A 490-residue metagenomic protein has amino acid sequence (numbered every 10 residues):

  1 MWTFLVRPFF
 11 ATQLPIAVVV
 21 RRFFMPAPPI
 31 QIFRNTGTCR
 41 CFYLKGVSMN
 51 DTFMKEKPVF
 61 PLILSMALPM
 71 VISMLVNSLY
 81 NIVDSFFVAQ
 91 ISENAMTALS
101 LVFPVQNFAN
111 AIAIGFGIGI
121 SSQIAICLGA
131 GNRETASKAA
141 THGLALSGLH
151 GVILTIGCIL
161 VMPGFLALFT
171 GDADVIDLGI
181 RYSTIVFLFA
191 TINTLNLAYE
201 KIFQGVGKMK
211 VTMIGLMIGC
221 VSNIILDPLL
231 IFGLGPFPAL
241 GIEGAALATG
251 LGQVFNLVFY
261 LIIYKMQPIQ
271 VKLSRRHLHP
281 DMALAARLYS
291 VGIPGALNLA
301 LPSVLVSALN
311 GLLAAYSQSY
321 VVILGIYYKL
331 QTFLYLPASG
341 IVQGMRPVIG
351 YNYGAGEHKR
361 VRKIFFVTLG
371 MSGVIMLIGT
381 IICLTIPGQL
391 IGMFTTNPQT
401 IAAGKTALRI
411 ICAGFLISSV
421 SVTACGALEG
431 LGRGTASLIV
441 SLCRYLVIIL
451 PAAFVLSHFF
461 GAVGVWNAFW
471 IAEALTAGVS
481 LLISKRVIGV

Functional and structural regions predicted by a protein language model:
F23, A27-A67, I124-T191, F237-I293 (+2 more regions): Short alpha-helical transmembrane segments in multi-pass integral membrane proteins
E56, F60-L79, V83, V105-I112 (+6 more regions): Residue-level signal for short hydrophobic patches within transmembrane helices of multi-pass membrane transporters
S65-D84, I185, G219, G252-N256 (+4 more regions): Transmembrane helical elements of multi-pass membrane transporters/channels
L75, L79-T97, L166-A173, L229-L240 (+4 more regions): Helix-terminus/linker motif at the lipid-water interface of multi-pass membrane proteins
M96-I156, N193-G207, V211-T212, N310 (+2 more regions): Small-residue-rich hydrophobic transmembrane alpha-helices
F108-A111, T155, N223-P228, L257-L261 (+4 more regions): Hydrophobic transmembrane alpha-helices of multi-pass small-molecule transporters
G117, V186-Q204, T212-C220, A245-Y260 (+4 more regions): Short runs within selected transmembrane alpha-helices of multi-pass transporters and secretion channels
